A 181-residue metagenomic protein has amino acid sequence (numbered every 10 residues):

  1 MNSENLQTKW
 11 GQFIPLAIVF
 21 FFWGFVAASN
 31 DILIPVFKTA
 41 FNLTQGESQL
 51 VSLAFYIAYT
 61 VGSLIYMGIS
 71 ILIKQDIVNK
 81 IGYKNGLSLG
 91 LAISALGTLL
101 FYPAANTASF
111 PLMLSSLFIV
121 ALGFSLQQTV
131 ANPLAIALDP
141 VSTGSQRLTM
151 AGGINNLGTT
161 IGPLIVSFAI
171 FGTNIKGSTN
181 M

Functional and structural regions predicted by a protein language model:
G11-L43, S63-Y66, G162: Extracytoplasmic
F21, F110-Q127: Hydrophobic core of transmembrane alpha-helices in multi-pass small-molecule transporters, especially MFS/SLC-type
G24, A28, A121-T129, T160: Small-residue-rich segments within alpha-helical transmembrane domains of MFS-like 12-TM solute carriers
Q49-Q75: Central cavity-lining transmembrane alpha-helices of secondary-active solute carriers, predominantly the Major
I81-L87, M113: Primarily marks hydrophobic transmembrane alpha-helices of the MFS/SLC 12-helix fold
S88-T107: C-terminal ends and interior cores of transmembrane alpha-helices in multi-pass membrane transporters/permeases
L126-P140: Intracellular juxtamembrane helix-capping segments at the cytosolic ends of symmetry-related transmembrane helices
T143-F171: Glycine-rich segments within core transmembrane alpha-helices of 12-TM secondary carriers
